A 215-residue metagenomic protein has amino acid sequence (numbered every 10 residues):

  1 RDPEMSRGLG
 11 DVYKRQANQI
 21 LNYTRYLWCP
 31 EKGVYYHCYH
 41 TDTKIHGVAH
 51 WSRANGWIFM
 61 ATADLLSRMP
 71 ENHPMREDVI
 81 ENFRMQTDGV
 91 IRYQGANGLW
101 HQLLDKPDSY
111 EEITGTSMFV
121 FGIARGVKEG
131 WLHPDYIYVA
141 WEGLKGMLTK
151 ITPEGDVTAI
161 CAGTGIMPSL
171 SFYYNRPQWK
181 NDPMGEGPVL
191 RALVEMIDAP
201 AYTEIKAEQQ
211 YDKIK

Functional and structural regions predicted by a protein language model:
R1, W51-S52, L65: Aromatic-lined, polymer-binding surfaces characteristic of secreted/periplasmic polysaccharide-degrading enzymes
D2-Y13: Single conserved hydrophobic/aromatic residue that forms the stacking wall/gate of nucleotide- or nucleobase-binding
R7, A17-A49, N55, T62 (+2 more regions): Flexible, surface-exposed loop/gating regions in the mature catalytic domains of secreted/periplasmic hydrolases
K14-Y36, I80-G98, V139-D156, Y211-K215: Long, well-ordered core segments of solenoidal/helical folds
R15-N18, W57, D64, P74 (+6 more regions): Extracytoplasmic/secreted proteins, especially bacterial periplasmic and envelope-associated proteins
T41-M60, E71, M75, V79 (+3 more regions): Solvent-exposed loop and edge beta-strand segments that line ligand/cofactor-binding and catalytic clefts
F59, L66-P70, V127, I197: Alpha-solenoid repeat junctions
K106, E111, S117-K215: CBM-like carbohydrate-recognition segments
